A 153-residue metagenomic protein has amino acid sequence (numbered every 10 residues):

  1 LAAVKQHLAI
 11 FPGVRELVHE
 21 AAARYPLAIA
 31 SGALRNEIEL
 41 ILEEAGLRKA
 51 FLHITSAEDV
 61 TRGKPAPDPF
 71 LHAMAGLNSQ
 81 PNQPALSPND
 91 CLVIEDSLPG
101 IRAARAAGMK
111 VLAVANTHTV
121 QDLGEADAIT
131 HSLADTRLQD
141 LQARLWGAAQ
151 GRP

Functional and structural regions predicted by a protein language model:
L1, P26-A28, P99-A103: N-terminal start-of-chain detector that recognizes signal peptides and the immediate post-cleavage beginning
L1-H19: Metal-dependent phosphoesterase signature
A3-H7, A30, A115: Glycine- and other small-residue-rich loops at beta-strand/loop junctions that grip anionic moieties
I10, L27-A30, R62, V93-I94: Conserved SAM-binding loop
H19, R35, E39-P153: Asp-based, Mg2+/Mn2+-dependent phosphohydrolase catalytic module
R24-Y25, G108: Glycine-centered short loops/turns at secondary-structure junctions
